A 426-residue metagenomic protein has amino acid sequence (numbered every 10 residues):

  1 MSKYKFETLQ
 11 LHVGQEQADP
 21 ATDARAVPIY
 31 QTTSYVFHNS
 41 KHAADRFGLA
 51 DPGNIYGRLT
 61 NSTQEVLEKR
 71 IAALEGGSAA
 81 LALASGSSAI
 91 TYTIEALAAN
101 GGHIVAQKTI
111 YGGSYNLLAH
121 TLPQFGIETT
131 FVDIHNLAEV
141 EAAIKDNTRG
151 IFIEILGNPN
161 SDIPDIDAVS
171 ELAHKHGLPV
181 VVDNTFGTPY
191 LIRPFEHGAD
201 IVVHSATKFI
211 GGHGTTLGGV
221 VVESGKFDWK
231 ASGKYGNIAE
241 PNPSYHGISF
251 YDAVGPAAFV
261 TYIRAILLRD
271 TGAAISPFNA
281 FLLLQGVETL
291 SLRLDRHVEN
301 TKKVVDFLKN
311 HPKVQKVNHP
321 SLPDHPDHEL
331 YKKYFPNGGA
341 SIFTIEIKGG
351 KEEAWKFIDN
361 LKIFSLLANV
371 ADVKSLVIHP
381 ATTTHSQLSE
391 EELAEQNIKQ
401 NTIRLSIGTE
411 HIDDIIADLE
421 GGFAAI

Functional and structural regions predicted by a protein language model:
S2, G14-A18, A79-H311: Conserved PLP-enzyme active-site core in the AAT-like
S2-N61, K69-R70: N-terminal "arm"/small-domain region of PLP-dependent enzymes with the aminotransferase-like
N39-T91, G113-H120: Conserved N-terminal alpha-helix of the aminotransferase class I/II PLP-enzyme fold
A119, D146, R293, D359 (+1 more regions): PLP-dependent enzyme catalytic core of the Aspartate aminotransferase-like
I151, G219-V221, V317, F343 (+1 more regions): Well-ordered beta-strand positions enriched in small/hydrophobic/aromatic, beta-favoring residues
L156, T185-G187, L322, K348 (+1 more regions): Active-site beta-loop-alpha junctions enriched in small/polar residues
V222, T344-E346, S406-G408: Short hydrophobic/aromatic beta-strand micro-patches that form the beta-sheet surface supporting nucleotide- or nucleic
T271-A274, F278-A280, Q285, T289 (+4 more regions): Conserved small-domain helix->loop->beta segment predominantly found in fold-type I
